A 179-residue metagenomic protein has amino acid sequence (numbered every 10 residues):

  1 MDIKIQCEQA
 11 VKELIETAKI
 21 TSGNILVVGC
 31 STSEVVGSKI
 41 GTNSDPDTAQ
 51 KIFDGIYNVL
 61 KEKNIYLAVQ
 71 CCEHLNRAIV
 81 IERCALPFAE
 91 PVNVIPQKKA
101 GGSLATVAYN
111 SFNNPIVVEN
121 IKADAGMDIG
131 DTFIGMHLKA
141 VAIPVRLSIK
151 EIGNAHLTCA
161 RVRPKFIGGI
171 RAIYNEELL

Functional and structural regions predicted by a protein language model:
M1-L26, C30, T42, P46-K61: N-terminal glycine-/serine-/threonine-rich phosphate-binding loop
K12, E16-K19, Y57-I65, Y109-V117 (+1 more regions): Generic secondary-structure signature for well-ordered alpha-helical cores
A18-I20, A100, R146-E151: Solvent-exposed alpha-helices and their adjacent loops that cap or buttress functional pockets in soluble metabolic
C30, S38, Q70-E73, A155 (+2 more regions): Fold-independent oxyanion-binding glycine-rich loops and adjacent beta-strand/coil segments at enzyme active sites
V35-I40, S44-K51, N58-R77, A100-G101: Active-site histidine-anchored catalytic micro-motif
S38-I40, I79-E82, G169-R171: Short acidic, glycine/serine/threonine-rich loops at helix termini
K63-A125, G130: Ligand-binding beta-strand-loop-alpha-helix segment within the catalytic cores of soluble metabolic enzymes
T106, N110-L179: Glycine-rich, aromatic-bearing surface loops/beta-hairpins
